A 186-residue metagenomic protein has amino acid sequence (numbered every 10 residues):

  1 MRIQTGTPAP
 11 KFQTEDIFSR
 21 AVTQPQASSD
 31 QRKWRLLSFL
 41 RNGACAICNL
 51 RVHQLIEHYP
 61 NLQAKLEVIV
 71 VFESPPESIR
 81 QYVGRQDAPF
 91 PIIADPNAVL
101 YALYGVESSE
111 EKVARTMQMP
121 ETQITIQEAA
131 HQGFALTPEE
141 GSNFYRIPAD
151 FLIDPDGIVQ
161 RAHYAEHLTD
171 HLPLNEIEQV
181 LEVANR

Functional and structural regions predicted by a protein language model:
M1-A27: N-terminal "domain-start" segment that seeds a small globular fold
T5, D30-R32, A64, R146: Residue-level preference for short coil/turn positions at secondary-structure junctions
P25-I56: Short active-site neighborhood of thiol/selenol oxidoreductases, capturing the structured segment around
S38-L40, F72, D154: Short beta-strand/turn micro-motifs composed of small residues that flank or help shape donor/cofactor-binding pockets
L50-L103: Structural microenvironment flanking redox-active thiols in thiol-disulfide oxidoreductases
D95-T169: Thiol/selenol-based redox catalytic cores and closely related redox-interacting motifs
L168-V183: A short, polar/charged loop-to-alpha-helix boundary motif
